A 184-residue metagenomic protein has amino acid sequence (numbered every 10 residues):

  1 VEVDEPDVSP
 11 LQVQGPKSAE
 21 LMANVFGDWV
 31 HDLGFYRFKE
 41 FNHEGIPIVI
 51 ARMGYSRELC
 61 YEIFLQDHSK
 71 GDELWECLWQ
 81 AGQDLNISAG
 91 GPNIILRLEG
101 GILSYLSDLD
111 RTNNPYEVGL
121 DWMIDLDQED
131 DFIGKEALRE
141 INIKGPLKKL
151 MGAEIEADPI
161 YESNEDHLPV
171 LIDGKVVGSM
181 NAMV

Functional and structural regions predicted by a protein language model:
V1-V184: Conserved, structured C-terminal
